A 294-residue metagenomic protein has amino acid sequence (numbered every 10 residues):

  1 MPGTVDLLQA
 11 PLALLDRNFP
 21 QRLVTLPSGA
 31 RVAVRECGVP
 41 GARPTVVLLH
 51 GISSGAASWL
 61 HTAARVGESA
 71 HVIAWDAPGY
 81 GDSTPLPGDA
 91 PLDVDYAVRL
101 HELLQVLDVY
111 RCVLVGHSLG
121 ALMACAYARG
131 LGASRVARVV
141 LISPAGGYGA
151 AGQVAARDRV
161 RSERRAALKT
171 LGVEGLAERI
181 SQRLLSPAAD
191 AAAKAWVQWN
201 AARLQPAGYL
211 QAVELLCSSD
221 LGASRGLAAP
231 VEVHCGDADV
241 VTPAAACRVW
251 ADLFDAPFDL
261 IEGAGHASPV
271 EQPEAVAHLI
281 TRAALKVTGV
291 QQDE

Functional and structural regions predicted by a protein language model:
M1-L23, R35: An N-terminal hydrophobic leader/cap segment in hydrolases
L26-P85: Conserved HGGG/HGGXW glycine-rich cap/lid loop of the alpha/beta-hydrolase fold
D95-C112: Conserved acidic catalytic loop of the alpha/beta-hydrolase fold
G116, G120-A124: Gly/Ala-rich beta-loop-alpha elbow adjacent to hydrolase catalytic centers
C125-K169: Flexible "cap/lid" loop of the alpha/beta hydrolase fold
G152-R157, K169-G226: Conserved alpha/beta-hydrolase catalytic His-Asp/Glu region
P230-A264, V270: Conserved loop-alpha-helix segment in the C-terminal half of the alpha/beta-hydrolase fold that carries the catalytic
D255-E294: Catalytic active-site module of serine/aspartate enzymes centered on a nucleophile-bearing elbow/loop
